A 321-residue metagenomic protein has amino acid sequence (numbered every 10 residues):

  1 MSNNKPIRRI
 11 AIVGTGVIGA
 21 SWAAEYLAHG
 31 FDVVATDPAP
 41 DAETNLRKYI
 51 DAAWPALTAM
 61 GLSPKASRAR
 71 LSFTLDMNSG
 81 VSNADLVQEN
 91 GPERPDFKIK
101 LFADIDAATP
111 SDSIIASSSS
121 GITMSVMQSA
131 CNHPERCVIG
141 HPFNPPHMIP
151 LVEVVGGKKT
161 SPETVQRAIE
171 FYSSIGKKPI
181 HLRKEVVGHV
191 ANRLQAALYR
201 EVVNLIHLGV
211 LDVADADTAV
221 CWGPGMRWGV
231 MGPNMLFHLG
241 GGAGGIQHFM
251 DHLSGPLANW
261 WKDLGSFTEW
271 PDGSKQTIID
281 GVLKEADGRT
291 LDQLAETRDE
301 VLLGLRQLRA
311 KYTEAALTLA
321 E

Functional and structural regions predicted by a protein language model:
M1-A56, M60: NAD(P)+-binding Rossmann beta1-loop-alpha1 motif at the extreme N-terminus of oxidoreductases
S2, H29, K177, L208 (+1 more regions): NAD(P)-dependent Rossmann-like dehydrogenase/reductase catalytic/cofactor-binding core
V13, T36, T74, N90 (+3 more regions): Structural motif
S21, P146-V155, I175, I180-V210 (+1 more regions): Active-site-proximal catalytic alpha-helix in oxidoreductases
P38-D41, N45, A56-I114: Rossmann-like NAD(P)-binding element
A39, S161, L211-D215: Helix N-cap / loop-to-helix initiation motif
S117-N192: Rossmann-fold dinucleotide-binding core
